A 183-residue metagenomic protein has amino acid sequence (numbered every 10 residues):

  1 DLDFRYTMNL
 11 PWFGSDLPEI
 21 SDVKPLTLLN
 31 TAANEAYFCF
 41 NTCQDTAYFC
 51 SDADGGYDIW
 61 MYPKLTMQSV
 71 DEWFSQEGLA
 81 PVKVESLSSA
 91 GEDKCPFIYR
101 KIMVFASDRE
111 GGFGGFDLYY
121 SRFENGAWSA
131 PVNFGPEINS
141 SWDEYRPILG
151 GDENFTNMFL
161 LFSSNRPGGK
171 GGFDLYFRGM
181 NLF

Functional and structural regions predicted by a protein language model:
D1-F183: Short, conserved micro-motifs composed of acidic
